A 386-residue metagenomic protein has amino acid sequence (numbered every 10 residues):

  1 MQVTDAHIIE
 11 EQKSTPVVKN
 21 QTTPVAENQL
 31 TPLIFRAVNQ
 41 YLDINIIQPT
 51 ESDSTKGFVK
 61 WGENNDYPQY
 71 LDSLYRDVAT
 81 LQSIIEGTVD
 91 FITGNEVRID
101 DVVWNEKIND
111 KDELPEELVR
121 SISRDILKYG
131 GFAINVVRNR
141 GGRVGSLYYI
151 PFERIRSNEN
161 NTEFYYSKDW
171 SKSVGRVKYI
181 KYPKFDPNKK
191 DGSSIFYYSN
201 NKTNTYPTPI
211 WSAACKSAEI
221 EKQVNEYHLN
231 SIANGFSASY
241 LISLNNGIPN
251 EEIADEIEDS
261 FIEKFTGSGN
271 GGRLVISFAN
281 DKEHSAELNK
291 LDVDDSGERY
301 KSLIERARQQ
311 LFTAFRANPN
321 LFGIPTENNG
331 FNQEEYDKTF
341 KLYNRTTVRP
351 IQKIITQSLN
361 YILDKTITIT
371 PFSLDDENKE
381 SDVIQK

Functional and structural regions predicted by a protein language model:
Q2-N280, Q385: Structured, contiguous alpha/beta core segments that scaffold functional sites
Q2-V3, H7, P350, I354 (+1 more regions): C-terminal anchoring/interaction modules
A79, T93, F312, R316 (+1 more regions): Hydrophobic/aromatic-lined pockets within catalytic cores
N200-S358, T368-S373: A contiguous, surface-oriented mixed alpha/beta subdomain in the mid-to-C-terminal portion of proteins that forms
